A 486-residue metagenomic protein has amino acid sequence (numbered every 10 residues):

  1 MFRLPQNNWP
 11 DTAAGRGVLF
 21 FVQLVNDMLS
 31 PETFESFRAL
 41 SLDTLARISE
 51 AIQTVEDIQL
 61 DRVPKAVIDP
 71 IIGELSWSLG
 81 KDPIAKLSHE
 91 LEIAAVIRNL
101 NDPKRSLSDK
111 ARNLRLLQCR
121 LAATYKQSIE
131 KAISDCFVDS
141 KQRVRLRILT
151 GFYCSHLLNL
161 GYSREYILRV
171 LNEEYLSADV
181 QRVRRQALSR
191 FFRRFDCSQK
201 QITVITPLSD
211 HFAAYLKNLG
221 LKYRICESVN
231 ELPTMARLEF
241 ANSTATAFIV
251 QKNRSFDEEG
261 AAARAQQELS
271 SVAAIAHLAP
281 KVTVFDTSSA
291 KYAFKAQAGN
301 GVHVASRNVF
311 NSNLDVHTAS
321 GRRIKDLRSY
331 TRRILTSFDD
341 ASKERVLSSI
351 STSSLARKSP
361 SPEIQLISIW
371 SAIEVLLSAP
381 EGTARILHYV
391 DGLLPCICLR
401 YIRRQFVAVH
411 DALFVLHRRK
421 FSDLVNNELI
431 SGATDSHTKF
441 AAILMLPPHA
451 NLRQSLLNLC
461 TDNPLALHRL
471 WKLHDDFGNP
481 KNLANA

Functional and structural regions predicted by a protein language model:
M1-Y125, E130, D135: Intrinsically disordered, low-structural-confidence terminal and linker regions
R3-L4, W9-V55, G321-A486: Amphipathic, oligomerization/interface secondary-structure segments
D11, D27, D43, D57 (+21 more regions): Acidic-enriched, low-complexity/disordered segments with a strong bias for Aspartate over Glutamate
G15-G17, G73, G80, G151 (+9 more regions): Residue-identity detector for glycine
N99-I367, S371, V375: Charged, non-catalytic interaction/linker regions at domain boundaries that couple catalytic cores to substrate
